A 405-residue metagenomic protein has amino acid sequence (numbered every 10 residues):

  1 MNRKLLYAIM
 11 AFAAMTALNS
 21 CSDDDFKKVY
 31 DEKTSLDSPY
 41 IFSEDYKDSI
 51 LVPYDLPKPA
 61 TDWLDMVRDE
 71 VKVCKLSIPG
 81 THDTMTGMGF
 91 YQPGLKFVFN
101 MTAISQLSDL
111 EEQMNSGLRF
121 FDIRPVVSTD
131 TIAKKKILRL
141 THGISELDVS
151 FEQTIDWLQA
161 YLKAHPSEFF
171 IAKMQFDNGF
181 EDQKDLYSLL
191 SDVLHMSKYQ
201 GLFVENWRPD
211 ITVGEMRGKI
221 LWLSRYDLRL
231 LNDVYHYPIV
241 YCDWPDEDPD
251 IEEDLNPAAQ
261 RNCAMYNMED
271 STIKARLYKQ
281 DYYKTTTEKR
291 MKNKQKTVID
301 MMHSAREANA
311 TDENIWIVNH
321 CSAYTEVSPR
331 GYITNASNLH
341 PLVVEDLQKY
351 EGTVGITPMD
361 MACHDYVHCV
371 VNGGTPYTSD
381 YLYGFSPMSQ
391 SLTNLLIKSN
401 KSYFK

Functional and structural regions predicted by a protein language model:
M1-L5: Positively charged n-region of N-terminal signal peptides that target proteins for export
A17-S20: C-terminal motif of bacterial Sec signal peptides marking the signal peptidase cleavage site
D23-S116, T129-A164, L230, I239 (+1 more regions): Long, acidic (Asp/Glu-rich), low-complexity accessory segments flanking structured domains
R68, Q159-S167, V213-E215, R306-T311: Acidic (Asp/Glu)-rich catalytic clusters
C74-L76, F121-I123, F170-M174, W222-S224 (+2 more regions): Hydrophobic faces of well-ordered beta-strands that scaffold small-molecule active sites in alpha/beta enzyme cores
S116-R119, H165-I171, Y199, R217-K219 (+2 more regions): Loop/turn elements at helix/coil->beta-strand transitions in domains of secreted/extracellular proteins
P125-T131, K136-V204: Metal-dependent phosphodiesterase/phospholipase catalytic core, i.e., the His/Asp/Glu-rich active-site region
G201-E351: Surface-exposed substrate-engagement region within the catalytic domains of secreted or surface-exposed extracellular
